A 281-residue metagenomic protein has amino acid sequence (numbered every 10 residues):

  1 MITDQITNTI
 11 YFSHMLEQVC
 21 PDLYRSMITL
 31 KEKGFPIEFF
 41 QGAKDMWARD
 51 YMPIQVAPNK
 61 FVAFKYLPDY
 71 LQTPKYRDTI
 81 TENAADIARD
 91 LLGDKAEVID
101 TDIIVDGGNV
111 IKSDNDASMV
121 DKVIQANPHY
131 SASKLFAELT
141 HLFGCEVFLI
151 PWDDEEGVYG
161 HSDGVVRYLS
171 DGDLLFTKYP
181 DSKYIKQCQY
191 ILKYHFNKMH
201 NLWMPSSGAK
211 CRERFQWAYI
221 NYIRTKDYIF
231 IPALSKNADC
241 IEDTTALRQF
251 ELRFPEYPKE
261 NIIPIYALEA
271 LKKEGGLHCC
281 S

Functional and structural regions predicted by a protein language model:
M1-S281: The feature marks the mature, well-folded catalytic cores of soluble enzymes
